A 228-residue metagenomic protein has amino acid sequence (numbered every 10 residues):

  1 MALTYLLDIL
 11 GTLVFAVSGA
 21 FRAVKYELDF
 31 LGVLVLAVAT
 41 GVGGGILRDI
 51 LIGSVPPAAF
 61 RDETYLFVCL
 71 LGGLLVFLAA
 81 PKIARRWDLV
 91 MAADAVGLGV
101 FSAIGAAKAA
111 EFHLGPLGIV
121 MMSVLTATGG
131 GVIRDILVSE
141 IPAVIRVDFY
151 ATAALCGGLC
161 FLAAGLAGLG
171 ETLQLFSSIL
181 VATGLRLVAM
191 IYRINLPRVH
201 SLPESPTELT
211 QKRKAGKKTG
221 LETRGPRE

Functional and structural regions predicted by a protein language model:
M1-L3, I50-F60, I104-G118, A163-Q174: Helix-coil boundary and interhelical linker segments in multi-pass alpha-helical membrane proteins
M1-T12, V38, P57-L71, G115-A127: Structural signature of hydrophobic alpha-helical transmembrane segments
A16-Y26, D49, L74-W87, V132-A143 (+1 more regions): C-terminal ends of transmembrane helices
L31-A39, R61-F67, W87-L98, M122 (+1 more regions): Cytoplasmic-side transmembrane-helix entry/capping segments in multi-pass membrane proteins
V35-A39, I46-I52, M121, L125 (+1 more regions): Short, structured motif recognition centered on aromatic/hydrophobic residues
A37-G43, A93-A107, L125, F149-L162 (+1 more regions): Small-residue-rich segments of transmembrane alpha-helices in multi-pass membrane proteins, especially helix faces
L71-K108: Ordered, amphipathic secondary-structure segments that act as subunit-interaction surfaces in large macromolecular
P197-E222: Short, highly charged, low-complexity non-transmembrane loops/tails of multi-pass membrane proteins
